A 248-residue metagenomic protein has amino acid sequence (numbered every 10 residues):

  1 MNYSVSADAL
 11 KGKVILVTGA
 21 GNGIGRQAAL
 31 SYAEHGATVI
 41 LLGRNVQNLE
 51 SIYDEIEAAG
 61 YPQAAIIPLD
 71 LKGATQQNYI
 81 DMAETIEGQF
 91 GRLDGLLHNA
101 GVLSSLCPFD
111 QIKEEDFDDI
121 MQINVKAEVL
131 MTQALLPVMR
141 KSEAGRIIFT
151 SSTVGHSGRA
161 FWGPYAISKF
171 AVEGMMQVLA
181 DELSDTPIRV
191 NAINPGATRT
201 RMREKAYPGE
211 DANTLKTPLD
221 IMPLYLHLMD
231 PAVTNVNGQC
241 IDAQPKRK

Functional and structural regions predicted by a protein language model:
G19-G23: Conserved glycine-rich cofactor-binding loop
A37-S51: Conserved glycine-rich Rossmann-like NAD(P)H-binding loop of the short-chain dehydrogenase/reductase
M82, C107-F109, K113-D118: Substrate-binding pocket helix/loop in short-chain dehydrogenase/reductase
T132, S168: Active-site helix of classical SDR
P137, A180-D185: Alpha-helical segment proximal to the catalytic Tyr-Lys
S152: Residue(s) in the substrate-gating loop at a strand-loop-helix junction that position the organic substrate next
D185, A192, T200, G209-K248: C-terminal helical subdomain
